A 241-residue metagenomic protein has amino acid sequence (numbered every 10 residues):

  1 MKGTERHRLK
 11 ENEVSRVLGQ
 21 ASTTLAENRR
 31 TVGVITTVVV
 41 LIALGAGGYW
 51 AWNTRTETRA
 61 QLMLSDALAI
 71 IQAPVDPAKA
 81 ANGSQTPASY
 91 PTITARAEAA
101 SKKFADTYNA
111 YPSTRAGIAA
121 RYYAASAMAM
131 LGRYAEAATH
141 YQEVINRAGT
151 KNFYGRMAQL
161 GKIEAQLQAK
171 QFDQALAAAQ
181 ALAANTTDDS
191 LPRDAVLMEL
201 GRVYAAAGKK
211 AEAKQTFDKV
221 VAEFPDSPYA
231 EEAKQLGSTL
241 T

Functional and structural regions predicted by a protein language model:
M1-T37: N-terminal positive-inside, membrane-proximal cytosolic segments immediately preceding the first
T107-G117, I145-G155, A184-P192, V221-A233: Short solvent-exposed coil/turn linkers within tandem alpha-helical repeat scaffolds
